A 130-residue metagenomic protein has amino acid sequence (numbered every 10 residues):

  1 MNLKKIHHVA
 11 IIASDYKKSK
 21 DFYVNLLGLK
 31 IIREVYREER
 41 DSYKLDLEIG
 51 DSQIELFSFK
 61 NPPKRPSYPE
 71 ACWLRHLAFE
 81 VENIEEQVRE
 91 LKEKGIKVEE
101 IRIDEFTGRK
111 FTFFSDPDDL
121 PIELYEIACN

Functional and structural regions predicted by a protein language model:
M1-K17, R75-F79, A128-N130: N-terminal beta-strand motif that seeds the catalytic metal site of vicinal oxygen chelate
N2, D46, V88-N130: Vicinal oxygen chelate
K5, D41-Y43, W73, G108: Exposed loop/turn and edge beta-strand positions of beta-sandwich/beta-sheet ligand-binding modules
I12-Q53: Core segments of cupin and vicinal oxygen chelate
F22, E85-E90: Short amphipathic alpha-helices within nucleic acid-binding modules
I32-E34, R40-S42, N61-S67, E100: A short, acidic/glycine-rich surface segment
L56-F57, S67-A71: Helix-adjacent hinge/juxtasegments
E70, L77-E85: Mid-chain, well-packed structural core segment of small domains
